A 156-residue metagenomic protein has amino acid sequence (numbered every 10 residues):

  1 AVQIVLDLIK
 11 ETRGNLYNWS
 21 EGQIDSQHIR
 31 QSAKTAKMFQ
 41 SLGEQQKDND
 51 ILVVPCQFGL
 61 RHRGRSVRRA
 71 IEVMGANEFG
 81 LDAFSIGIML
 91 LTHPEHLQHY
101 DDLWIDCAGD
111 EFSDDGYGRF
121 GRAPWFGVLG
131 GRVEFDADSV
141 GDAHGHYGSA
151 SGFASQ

Functional and structural regions predicted by a protein language model:
A1-F79, A83-Q156: A binding-site-centric feature that preferentially detects glycan-recognition modules on secreted/surface proteins
